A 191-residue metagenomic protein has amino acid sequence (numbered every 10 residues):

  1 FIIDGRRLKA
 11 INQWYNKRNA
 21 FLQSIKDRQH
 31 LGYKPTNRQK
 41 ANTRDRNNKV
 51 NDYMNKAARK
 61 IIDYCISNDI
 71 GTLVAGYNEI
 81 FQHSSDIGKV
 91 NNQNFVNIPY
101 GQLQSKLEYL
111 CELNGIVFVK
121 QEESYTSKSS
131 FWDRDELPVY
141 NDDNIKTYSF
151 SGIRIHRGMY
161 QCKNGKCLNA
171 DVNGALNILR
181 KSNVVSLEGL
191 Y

Functional and structural regions predicted by a protein language model:
F1-Y191: Positively charged, helix-rich recognition surfaces that bind polyanionic ligands
